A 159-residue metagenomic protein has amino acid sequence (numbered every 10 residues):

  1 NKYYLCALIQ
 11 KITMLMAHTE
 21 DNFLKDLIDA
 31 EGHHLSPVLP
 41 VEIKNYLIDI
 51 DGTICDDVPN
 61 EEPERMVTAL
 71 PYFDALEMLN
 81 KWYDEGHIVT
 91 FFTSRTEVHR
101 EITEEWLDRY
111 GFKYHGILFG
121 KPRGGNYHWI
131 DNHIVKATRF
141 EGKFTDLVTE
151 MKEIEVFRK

Functional and structural regions predicted by a protein language model:
I12-K159: HAD-like aspartate-dependent phosphatase fold
